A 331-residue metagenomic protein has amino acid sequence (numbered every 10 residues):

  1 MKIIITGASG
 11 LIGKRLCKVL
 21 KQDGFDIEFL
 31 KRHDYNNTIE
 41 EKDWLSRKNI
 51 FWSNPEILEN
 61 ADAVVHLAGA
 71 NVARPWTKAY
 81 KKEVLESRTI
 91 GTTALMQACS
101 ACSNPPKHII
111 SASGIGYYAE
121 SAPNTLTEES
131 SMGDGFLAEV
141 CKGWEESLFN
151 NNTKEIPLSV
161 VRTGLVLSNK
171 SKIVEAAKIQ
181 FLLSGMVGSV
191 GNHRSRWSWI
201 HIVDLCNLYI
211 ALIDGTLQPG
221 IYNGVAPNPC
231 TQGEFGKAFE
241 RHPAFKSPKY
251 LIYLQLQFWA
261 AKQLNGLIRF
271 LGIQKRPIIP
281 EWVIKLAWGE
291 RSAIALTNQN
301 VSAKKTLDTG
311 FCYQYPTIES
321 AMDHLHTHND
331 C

Functional and structural regions predicted by a protein language model:
I3-D23: N-terminal Rossmann NAD(P)H-binding glycine-rich loop of SDR-like oxidoreductase domains
E41-G91: NAD(P)H-binding glycine-rich loop region in Rossmannoid oxidoreductase-like domains and their noncatalytic homologs
E86, A122-V160: Catalytic helix-loop patch of NAD(P)-dependent Rossmann-fold dehydrogenases
T93-G135: Conserved Rossmann-fold NAD(P)-dependent oxidoreductase catalytic core, especially the SDR/UDP-sugar
K142, K154-I156, L167-A177, A211-Y222 (+2 more regions): Glycine/proline-rich active-site loop of Rossmann-fold NAD(P)-dependent oxidoreductases
N152, S159-V160, G164-W197, I202: NAD(P)-dependent short-chain dehydrogenase/reductase
L212-E290, D323, N329-C331: Mid/C-terminal beta-alpha module of Rossmann-like enzyme folds, strongest in SDR-family dehydrogenases/epimerases
C230, S292-C331: C-terminal amphipathic/interface module of NAD(P)-dependent oxidoreductases and related NAD-binding regulators
